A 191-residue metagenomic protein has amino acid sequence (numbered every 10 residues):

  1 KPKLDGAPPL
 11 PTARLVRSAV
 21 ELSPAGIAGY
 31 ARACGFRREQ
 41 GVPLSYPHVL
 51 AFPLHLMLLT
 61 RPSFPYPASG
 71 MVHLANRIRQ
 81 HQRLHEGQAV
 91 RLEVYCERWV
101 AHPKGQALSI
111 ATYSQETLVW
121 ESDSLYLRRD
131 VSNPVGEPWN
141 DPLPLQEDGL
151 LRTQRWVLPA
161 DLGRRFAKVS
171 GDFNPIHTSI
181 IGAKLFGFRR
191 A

Functional and structural regions predicted by a protein language model:
K1-H73, N133-A191: Hot-dog-fold acyl-thioester-processing enzymes
M71-T117: Hydrophobic beta-sheet segments that form the core/acyl-binding groove of ACP/CoA-dependent acyl-chain-processing
R79, Y113, D123-L127, V157 (+1 more regions): Residues in well-ordered beta-strands of folded domains
A111-V135: Flexible glycine-rich active-site/ligand-binding loops centered on an Asp-His dyad
